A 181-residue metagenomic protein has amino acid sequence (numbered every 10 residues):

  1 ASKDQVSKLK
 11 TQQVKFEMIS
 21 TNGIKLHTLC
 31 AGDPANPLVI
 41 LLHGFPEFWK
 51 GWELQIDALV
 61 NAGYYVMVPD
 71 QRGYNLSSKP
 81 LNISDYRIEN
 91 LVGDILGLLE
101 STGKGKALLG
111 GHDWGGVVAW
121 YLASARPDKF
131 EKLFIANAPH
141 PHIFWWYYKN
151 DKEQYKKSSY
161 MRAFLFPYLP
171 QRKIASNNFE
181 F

Functional and structural regions predicted by a protein language model:
S2-K15, G23-L26, M67, Y74-G110 (+1 more regions): Flexible "cap/lid" subdomain of the alpha/beta-hydrolase fold that forms the substrate-access gate
L29-S78: Conserved HGGG/HGGXW glycine-rich cap/lid loop of the alpha/beta-hydrolase fold
